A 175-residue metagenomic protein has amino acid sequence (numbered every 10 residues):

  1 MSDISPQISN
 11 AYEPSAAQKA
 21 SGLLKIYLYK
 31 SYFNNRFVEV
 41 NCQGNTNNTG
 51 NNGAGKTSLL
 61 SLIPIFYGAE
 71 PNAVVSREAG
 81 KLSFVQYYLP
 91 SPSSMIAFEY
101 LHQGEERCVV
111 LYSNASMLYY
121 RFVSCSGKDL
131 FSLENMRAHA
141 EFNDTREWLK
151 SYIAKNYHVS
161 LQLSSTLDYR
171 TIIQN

Functional and structural regions predicted by a protein language model:
M1-K128, F142, V159: Extreme N-terminal "head/tail" segments of very large remodeling/mechanoenzyme assemblies
Y112-N175: Electropositive, glycine-dotted interaction segments that contact anionic polymers or phosphate-rich ligands
